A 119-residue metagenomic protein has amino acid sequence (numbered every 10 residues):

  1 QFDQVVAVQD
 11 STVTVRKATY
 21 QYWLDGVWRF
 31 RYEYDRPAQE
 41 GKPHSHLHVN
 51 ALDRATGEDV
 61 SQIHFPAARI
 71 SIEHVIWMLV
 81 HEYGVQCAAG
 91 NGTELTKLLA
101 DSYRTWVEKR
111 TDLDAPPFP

Functional and structural regions predicted by a protein language model:
Q1-V15: Short N-terminal edge-element motif at the start of the domain
A7-V8, G26, A88: Amphipathic alpha-helical interface segments
S11-M78, E82: An exposed acidic His-Trp-rich patch
A68-P119: Long, solvent-exposed, polar/charged low-complexity segments
